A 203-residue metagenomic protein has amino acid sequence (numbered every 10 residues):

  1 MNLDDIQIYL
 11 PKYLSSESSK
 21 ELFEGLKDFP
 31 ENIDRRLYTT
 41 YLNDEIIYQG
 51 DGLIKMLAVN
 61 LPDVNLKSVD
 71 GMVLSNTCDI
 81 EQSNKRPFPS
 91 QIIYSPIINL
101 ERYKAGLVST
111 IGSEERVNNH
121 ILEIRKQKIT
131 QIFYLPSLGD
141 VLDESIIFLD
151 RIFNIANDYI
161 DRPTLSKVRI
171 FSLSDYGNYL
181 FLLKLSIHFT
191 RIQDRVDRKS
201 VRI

Functional and structural regions predicted by a protein language model:
M1-E21, E31-R36, N43, N65 (+1 more regions): C-terminal terminal-subdomain/extension
Y41-P62: Short coil-to-beta transition motif at edge beta-strands of beta-rich domains
D44-I47, N65-S68, F88: Generic alpha-helical scaffold signal
L57, S75, P96, D150-R151: Pocket-edge structural micro-motifs
A58, D79, T190: Hydrophobic/aromatic-lined pockets within catalytic cores
S68, V73-H120: Compact nucleic-acid interaction/catalytic patches
